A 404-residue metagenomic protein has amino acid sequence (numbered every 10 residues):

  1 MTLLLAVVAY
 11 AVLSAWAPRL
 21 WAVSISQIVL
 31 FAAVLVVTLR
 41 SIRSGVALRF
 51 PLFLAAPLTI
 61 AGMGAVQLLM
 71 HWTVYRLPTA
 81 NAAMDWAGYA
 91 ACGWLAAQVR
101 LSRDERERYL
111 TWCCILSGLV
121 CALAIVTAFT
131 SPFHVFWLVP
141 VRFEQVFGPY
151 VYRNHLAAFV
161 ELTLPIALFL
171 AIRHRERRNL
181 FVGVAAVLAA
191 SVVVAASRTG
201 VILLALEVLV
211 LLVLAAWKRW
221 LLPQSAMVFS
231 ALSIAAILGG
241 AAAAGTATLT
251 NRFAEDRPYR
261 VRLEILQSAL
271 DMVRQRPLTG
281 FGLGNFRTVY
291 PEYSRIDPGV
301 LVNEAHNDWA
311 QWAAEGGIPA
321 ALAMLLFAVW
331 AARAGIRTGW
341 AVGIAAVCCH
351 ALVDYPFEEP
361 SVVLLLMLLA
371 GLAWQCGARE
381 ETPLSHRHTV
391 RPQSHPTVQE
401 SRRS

Functional and structural regions predicted by a protein language model:
M1-I115, L170-V182, L209-L232, R257 (+3 more regions): Transmembrane signal-anchor hairpin modules in multi-pass inner-membrane enzymes, especially those that act on
V12-R19, A313-E315, G339-L372: Membrane helix-loop boundary segments at the extracytoplasmic
S14-S26, V151-N154, V182-V213, G245-T246 (+2 more regions): Helix-loop-helix junctions and helix-breaking kinks within/between transmembrane helices of multi-pass membrane
A61-L68, E105-L138, V151, A189-A195: Hydrophobic alpha-helical transmembrane segments
A122, A128-S131, V192-A196, G200-L204 (+3 more regions): A membrane-periplasm/extracellular boundary helix in multi-pass inner-membrane enzymes that assemble envelope glycans
F133-F169, A196-T199, N307-W312: Membrane-interface segments at transmembrane-helix junctions in multi-pass inner-membrane proteins
Y152, L263-V302, W309-W312, G316-A323: TM-adjacent membrane-interface loops and short helices in multi-pass inner/ER membrane proteins
I318-A341: Hydrophobic transmembrane alpha-helices and their immediate junctions
